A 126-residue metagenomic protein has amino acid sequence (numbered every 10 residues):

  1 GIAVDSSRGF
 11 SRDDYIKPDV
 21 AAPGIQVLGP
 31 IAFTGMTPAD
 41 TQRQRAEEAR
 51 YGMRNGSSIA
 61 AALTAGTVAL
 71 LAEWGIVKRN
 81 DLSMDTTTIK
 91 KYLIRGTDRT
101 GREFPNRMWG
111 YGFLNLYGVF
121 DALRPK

Functional and structural regions predicted by a protein language model:
G1-P30, I94-T97: Catalytic-core segments of hydrolase enzymes
P18, L114-N115: Substrate-binding/active-site groove segments that recognize and process beta-1,4-linked N-acetyl-hexosamine
V20, T67, G110: Divalent metal-coordination and catalytic microenvironments
G24-F104: Hydrolase catalytic cores
P105-L114: A glycine-rich, coil/turn loop motif that links secondary-structure elements
L116-K126: Secreted peptidase-domain scaffold signal
